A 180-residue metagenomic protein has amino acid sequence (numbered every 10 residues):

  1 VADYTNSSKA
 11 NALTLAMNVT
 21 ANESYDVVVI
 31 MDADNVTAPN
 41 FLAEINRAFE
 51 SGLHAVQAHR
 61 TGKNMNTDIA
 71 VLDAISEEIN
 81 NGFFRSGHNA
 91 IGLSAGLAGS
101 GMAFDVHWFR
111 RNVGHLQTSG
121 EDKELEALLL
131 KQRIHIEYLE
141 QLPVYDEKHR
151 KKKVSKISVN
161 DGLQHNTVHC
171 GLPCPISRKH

Functional and structural regions predicted by a protein language model:
A2, N6-Y25, P39, E44-S119 (+2 more regions): Long helical/loop segments within the catalytic core of UDP-sugar-dependent glycosyltransferases, especially the large
V28: Short aromatic/hydrophobic "clamp" motif used to bind/position activated sugar donors
M31, N35-V36: Acidic metal-phosphate-binding loop of nucleotide-sugar-dependent transferases
Q57-R60, E140-Q141, K148: Glycine-rich, histidine-containing beta strand-loop boundary motifs that form or position
I91-G92, E147-H180: Basic/Trp-rich segment in TM-proximal cytosolic loops or flexible interdomain/linker regions
F109-R110, V144, S155: A generic structural signal for short hydrophobic patches within well-formed alpha-helices
Q117, A127-Y145: Catalytic donor-sugar/metal-binding loop of nucleotide-sugar-dependent glycosyltransferases
E124: Cell-envelope/extracellular polymer assembly enzymes that use nucleotide-activated donors
